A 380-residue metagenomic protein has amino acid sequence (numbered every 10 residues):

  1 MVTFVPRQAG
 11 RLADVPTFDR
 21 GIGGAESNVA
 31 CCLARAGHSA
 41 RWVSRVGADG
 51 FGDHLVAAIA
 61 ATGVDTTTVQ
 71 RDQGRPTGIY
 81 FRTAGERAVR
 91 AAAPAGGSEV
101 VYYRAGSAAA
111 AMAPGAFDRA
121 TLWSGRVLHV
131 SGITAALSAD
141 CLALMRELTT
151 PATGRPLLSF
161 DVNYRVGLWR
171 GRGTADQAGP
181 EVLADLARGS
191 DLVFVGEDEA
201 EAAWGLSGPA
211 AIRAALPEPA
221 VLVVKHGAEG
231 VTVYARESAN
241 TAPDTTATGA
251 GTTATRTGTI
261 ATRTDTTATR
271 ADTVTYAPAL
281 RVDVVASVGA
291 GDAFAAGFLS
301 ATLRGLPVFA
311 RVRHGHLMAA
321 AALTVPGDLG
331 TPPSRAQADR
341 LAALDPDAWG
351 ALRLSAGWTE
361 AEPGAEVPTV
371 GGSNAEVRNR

Functional and structural regions predicted by a protein language model:
M1-R11: Positively charged, low-complexity intrinsically disordered leader regions
F4-V5, N28-R35: Beta-barrel outer-membrane channel/assembly domains of diderm bacteria
R11-C31: Short catalytic helix/loop segments, enriched in acidic residues and glycine and frequently bearing histidine
C31, I79-T83, G230-Y234: Short beta-strand scaffold segments in enzyme catalytic cores
S39-G132, D339-R378: Conserved N-terminal subdomain of the carbohydrate kinase-like
T121-W123, L186-A187, L216: A short, aliphatic-rich alpha-helical micro-motif
V127-I212, V221, E229-V231, R236-A239: Conserved beta-alpha-beta core of the PfkB/ribokinase-like small-molecule kinase fold
G208-R380: Conserved phosphate-binding/catalytic region of the ribokinase-like
